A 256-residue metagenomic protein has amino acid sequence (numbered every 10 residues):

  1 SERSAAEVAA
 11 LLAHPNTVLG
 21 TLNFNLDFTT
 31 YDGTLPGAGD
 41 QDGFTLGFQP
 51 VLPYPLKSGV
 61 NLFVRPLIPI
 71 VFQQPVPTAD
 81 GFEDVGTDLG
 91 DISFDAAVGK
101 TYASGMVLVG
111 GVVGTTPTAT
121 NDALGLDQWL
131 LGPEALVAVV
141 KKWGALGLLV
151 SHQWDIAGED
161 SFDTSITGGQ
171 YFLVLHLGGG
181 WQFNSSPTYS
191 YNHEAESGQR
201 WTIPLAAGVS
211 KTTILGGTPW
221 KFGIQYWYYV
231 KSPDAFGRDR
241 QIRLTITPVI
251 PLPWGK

Functional and structural regions predicted by a protein language model:
S1-A157, F162-K256: Transmembrane beta-barrel domains of Gram-negative outer membranes and organellar outer membranes
